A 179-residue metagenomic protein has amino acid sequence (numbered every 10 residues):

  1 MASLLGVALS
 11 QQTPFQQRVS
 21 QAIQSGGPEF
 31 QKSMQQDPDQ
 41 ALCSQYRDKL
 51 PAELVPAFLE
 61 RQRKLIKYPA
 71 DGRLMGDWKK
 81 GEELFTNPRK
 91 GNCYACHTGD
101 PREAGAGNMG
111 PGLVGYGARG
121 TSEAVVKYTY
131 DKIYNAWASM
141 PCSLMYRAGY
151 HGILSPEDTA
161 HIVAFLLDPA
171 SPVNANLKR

Functional and structural regions predicted by a protein language model:
M1-G6: Bacterial N-terminal signal peptides
A8-Q11: Boundary at the C-terminal end of the N-terminal hydrophobic targeting segment
I23-L50, A106-A118, Y134-D158, N174-K178: Axial heme c-ligation environment in periplasmic c-type cytochrome domains
R47-P88: Electrostatic cytochrome c docking/interface patches
G72-M75, E123, G152-E157: Soluble non-cytosolic domains of exported or imported proteins
W78-E82, T86, Y94-D131, L144: Gly/Gly-Pro-rich "capping" loops immediately C-terminal to redox-active cysteine motifs in periplasmic/lumenal
T86-R89, A118, Y134-A138, A164-S171: Sec-exported extracytoplasmic/periplasmic mature domains
S122, V126-Y134, P156-V163, L167: An amphipathic alpha-helix signature
